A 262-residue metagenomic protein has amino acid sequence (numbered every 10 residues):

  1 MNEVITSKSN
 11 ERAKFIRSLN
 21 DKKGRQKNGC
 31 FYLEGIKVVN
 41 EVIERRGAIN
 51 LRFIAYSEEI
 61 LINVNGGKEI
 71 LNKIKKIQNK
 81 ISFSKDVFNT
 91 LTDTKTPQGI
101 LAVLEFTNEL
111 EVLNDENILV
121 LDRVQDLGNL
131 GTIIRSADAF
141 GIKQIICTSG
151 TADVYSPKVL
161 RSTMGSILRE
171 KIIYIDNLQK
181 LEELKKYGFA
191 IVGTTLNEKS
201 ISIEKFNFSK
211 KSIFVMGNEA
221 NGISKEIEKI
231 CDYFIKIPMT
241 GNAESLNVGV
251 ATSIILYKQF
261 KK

Functional and structural regions predicted by a protein language model:
M1-D93, E183, A190: N-terminal positively charged helical leader segments and presequences
I5, F31, D122-R123, T148-S149 (+3 more regions): Glycine- and other small-residue-rich loops at beta-strand/loop junctions that grip anionic moieties
G35, D126-T132, N247-G249: Amphipathic alpha-helical repeat scaffolds
K80, S84-Q125: Hydrophobic alpha-helical segments and helix pairs
E111-K199: RNA substrate-binding interface of SAM-dependent RNA methyltransferases
A139-F140, V154, V159-I167, K225-K262: Structured adenosyl-cofactor binding patch, chiefly the S-adenosyl-L-methionine
G193-A243: Active-site/ligand-binding-proximal alpha/beta "capping" segment
